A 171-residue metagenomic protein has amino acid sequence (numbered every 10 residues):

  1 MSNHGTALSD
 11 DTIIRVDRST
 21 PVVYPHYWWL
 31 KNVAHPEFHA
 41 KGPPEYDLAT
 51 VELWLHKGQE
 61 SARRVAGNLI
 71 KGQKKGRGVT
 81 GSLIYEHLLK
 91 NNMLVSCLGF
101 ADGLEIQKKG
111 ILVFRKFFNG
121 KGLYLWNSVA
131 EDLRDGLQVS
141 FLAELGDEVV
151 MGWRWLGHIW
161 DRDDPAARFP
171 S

Functional and structural regions predicted by a protein language model:
M1-V95, A101-S171: A binding-site-centric feature that preferentially detects glycan-recognition modules on secreted/surface proteins
